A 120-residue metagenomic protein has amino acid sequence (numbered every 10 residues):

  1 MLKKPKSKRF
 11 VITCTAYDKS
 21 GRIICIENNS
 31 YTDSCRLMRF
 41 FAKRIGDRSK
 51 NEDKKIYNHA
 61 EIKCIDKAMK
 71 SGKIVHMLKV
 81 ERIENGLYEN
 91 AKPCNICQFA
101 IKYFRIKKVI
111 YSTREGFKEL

Functional and structural regions predicted by a protein language model:
M1-L120: Zinc-dependent deaminase catalytic domain
